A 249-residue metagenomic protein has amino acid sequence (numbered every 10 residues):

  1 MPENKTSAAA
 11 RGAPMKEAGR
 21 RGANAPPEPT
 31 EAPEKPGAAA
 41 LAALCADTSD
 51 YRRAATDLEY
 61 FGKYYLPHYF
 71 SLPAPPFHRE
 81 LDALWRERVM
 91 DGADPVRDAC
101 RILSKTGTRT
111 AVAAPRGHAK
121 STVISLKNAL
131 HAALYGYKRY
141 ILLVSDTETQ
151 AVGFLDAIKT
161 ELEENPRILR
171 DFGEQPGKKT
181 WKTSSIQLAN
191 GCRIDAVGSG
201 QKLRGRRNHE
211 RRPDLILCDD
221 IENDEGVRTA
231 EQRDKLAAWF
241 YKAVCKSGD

Functional and structural regions predicted by a protein language model:
M1-T108: N-terminal accessory segments
K105-K127: Walker A/P-loop
R109-A111, Y140-L142, L215: Residue-level preference for the first positions of well-ordered beta-strands
S125-G136: Walker A/P-loop NTP-binding motif
V144-G200: Conserved nucleotide-state-sensing and coupling region of NTP-binding domains
G153-E161, R212, L236-A243: Alpha-helical scaffold elements adjacent to nucleotide-binding pockets in ATP/GTP-utilizing enzyme cores
S184-F240: Conserved RecA-like ASCE ATPase "motif II neighborhood" in helicase/translocase motors
H209-E210, K246-D249: Short, conserved loop/helix-junction motifs that constitute active-site signature segments in enzyme catalytic cores
